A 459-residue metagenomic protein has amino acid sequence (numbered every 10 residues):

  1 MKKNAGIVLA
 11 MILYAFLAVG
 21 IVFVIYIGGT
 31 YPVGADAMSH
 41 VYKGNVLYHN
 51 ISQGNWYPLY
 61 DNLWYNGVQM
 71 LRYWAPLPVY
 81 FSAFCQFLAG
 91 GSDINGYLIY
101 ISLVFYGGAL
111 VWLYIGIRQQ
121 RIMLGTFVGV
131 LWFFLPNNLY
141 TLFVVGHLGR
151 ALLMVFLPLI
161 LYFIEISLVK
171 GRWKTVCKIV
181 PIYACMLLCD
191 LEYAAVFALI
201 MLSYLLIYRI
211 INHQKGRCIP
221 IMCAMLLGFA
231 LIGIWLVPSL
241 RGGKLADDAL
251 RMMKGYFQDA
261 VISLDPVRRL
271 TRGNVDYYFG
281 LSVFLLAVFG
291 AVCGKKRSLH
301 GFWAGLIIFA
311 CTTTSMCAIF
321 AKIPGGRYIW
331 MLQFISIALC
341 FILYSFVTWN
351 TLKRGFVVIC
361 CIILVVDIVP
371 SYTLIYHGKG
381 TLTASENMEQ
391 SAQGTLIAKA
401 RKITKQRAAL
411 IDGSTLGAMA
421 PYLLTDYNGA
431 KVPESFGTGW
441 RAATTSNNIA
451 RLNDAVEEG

Functional and structural regions predicted by a protein language model:
M1-A384, Q390-I397: Membrane-embedded transmembrane-helix bundle of lipid-linked glycan/lipid transferases
L110, R172, L364-G459: Extracytoplasmic
